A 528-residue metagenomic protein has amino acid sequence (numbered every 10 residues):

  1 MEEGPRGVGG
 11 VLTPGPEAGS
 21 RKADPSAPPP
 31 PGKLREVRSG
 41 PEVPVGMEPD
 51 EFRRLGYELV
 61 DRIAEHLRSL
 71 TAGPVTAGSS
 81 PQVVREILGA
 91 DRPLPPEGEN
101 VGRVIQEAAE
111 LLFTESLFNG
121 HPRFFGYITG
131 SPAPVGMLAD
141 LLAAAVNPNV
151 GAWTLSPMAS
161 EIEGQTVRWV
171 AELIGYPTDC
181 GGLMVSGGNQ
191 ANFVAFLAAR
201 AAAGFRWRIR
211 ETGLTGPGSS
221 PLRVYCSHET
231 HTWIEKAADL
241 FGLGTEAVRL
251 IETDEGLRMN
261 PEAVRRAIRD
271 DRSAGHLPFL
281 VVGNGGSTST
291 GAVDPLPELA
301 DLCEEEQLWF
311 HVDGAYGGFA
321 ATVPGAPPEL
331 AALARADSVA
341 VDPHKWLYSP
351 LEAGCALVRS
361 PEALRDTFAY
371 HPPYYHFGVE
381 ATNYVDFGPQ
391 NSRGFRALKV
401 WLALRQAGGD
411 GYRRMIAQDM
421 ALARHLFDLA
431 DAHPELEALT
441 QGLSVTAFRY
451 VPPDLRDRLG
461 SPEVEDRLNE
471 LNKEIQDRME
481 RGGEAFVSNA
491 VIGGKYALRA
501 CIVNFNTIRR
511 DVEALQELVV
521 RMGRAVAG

Functional and structural regions predicted by a protein language model:
L34-D179, E480-V487, Y496, C501-T507 (+1 more regions): N-terminal entrance/gating region of PLP-dependent enzymes' catalytic architecture
R38-P49, A90, V146-T154, Y176-L183 (+6 more regions): Glycine- and acidic
M158, A191-A363: Conserved PLP-enzyme active-site core in the AAT-like
V170-A198, R249-E252: Short loop-beta-helix segment that forms the pyridoxal 5′-phosphate
S287, A331-D431: Active-site C-terminal subdomain of aminotransferase-like
L404, S444-E465, E484-A514: Conserved PLP-binding active-site segment of the aspartate aminotransferase-like
M420, L439-F448: Conserved glycine-rich beta-strand-loop-beta hairpin in the small C-terminal domain of fold type I
